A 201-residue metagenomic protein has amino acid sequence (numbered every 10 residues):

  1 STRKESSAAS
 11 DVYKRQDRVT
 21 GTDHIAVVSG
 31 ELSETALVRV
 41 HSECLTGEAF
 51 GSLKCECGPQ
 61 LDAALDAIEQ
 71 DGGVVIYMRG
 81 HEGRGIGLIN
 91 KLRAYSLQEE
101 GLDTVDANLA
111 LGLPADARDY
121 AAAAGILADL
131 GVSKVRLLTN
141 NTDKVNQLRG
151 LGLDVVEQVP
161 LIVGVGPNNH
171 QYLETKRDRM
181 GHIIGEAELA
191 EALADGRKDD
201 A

Functional and structural regions predicted by a protein language model:
S1-R3, S7-A201: Catalytic domains of riboflavin
